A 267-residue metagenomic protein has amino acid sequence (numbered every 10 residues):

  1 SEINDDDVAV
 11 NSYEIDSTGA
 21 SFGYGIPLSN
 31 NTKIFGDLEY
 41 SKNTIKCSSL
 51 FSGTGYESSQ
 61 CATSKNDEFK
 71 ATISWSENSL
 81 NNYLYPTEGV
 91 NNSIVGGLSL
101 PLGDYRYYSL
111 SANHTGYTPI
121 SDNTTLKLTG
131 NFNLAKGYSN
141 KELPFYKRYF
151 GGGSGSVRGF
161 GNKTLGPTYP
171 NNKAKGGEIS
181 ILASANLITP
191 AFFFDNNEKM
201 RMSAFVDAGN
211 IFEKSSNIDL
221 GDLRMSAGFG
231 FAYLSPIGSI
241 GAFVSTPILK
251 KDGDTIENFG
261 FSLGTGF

Functional and structural regions predicted by a protein language model:
S1-E2, G36-K42, V90-L98, L110-A112 (+5 more regions): Transmembrane beta-barrel strands of outer-membrane/channel proteins
S1-N92, G155-K173, E178, S239 (+2 more regions): Gram-negative/organellar outer-membrane beta-barrel architecture
S17-G23, E68-S74, N91-V95, S109-N113 (+4 more regions): Membrane-embedded beta-strand positions in outer-membrane beta-barrel channels/transporters
I26, E77-S79, L98, G116-T118 (+4 more regions): Residue-level signature of outer-membrane beta-barrel architecture
L28-K33, N81-V90, G103-R106, P119-L126 (+3 more regions): Short loop/turn motifs that connect adjacent beta-strands in outer-membrane beta-barrel proteins
N43-S52, Y138-R148, K214-I218, D254: Outer-membrane beta-barrel and related beta-rich outer-membrane complex signature in Gram-negative bacteria
N123-F205, E213: Extracytoplasmic gating/loop element in the C-terminal half of outer-membrane beta-barrel translocons and assembly
T125, G209-S226: Outer-membrane beta-barrel transmembrane domain signature
